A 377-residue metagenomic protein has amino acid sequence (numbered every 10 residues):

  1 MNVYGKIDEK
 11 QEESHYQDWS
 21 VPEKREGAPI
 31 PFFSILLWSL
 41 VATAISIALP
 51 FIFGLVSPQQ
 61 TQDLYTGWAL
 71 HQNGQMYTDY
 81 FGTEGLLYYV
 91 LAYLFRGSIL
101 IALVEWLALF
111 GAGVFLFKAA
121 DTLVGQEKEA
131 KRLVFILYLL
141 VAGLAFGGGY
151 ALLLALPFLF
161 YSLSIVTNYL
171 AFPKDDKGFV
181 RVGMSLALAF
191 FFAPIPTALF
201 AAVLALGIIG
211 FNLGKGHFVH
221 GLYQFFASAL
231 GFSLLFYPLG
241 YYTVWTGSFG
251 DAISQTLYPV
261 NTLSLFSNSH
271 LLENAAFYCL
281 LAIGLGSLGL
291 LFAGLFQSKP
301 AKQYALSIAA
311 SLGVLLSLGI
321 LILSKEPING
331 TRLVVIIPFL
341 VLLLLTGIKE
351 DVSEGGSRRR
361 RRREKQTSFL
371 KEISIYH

Functional and structural regions predicted by a protein language model:
A102-G125, Y161, I165, F292: Transmembrane-helix motifs of polytopic, lipid-linked glycan transferases
G113-G143: Transmembrane-helix signature of polytopic, membrane-embedded enzymes that assemble or transfer cell-envelope glycans
A145-A155: Short acidic/glycine- and proline-prone juxtamembrane loop motifs at membrane-interface regions of multi-pass membrane
F160-R181, L290-A301, I348: Membrane-interface transmembrane helices that cradle and orient dolichyl/undecaprenyl
V166-L188, F218-L222, F226, I308-L312: Short hydrophobic alpha-helices at membrane interfaces in multi-pass membrane enzymes
G178-P194, F200-A205, L316-I322: Membrane-interface alpha helices of multi-pass inner-membrane proteins
L199-S233: Perimembrane helix-loop-helix junctions
I322-S357: Hydrophobic/aromatic-rich transmembrane helices and adjacent perimembrane loops
